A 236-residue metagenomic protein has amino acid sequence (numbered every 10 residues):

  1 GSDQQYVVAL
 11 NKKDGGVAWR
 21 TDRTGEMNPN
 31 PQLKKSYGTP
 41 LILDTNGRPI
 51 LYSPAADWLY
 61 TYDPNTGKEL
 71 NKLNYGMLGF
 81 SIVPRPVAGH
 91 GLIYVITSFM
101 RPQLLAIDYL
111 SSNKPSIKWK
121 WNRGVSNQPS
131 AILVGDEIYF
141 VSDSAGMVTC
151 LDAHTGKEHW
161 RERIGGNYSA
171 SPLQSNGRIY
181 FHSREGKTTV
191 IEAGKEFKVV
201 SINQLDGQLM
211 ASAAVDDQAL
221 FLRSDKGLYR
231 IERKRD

Functional and structural regions predicted by a protein language model:
G1-D236: Noncatalytic, solvent-exposed loop/strand surfaces of beta-propeller-type extracellular/periplasmic domains
